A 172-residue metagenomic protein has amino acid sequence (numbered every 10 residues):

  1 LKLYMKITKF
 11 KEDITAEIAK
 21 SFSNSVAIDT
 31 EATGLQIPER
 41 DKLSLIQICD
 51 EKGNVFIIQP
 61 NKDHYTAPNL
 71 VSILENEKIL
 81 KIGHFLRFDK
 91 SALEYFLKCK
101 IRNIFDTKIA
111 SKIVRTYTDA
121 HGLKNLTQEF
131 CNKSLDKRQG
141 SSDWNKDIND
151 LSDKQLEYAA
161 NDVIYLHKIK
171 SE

Functional and structural regions predicted by a protein language model:
K2-N125: Conserved RNase H-like, two-metal-ion catalytic cores of nucleic-acid enzymes
S91-E94, K124-Q128, I164-S171: A broadly conserved amphipathic alpha-helix scaffold signal in soluble, globular proteins
I113-V114, F130, D162: Short alpha-helical scaffold segments that flank and stabilize functional sites
H121-L135: A polyampholytic, Gly/Pro-enriched intrinsically disordered region
S134-E172: Acidic, Mg2+-coordinating catalytic module of metal-dependent nucleases/exonucleases that use a two-metal-ion mechanism
